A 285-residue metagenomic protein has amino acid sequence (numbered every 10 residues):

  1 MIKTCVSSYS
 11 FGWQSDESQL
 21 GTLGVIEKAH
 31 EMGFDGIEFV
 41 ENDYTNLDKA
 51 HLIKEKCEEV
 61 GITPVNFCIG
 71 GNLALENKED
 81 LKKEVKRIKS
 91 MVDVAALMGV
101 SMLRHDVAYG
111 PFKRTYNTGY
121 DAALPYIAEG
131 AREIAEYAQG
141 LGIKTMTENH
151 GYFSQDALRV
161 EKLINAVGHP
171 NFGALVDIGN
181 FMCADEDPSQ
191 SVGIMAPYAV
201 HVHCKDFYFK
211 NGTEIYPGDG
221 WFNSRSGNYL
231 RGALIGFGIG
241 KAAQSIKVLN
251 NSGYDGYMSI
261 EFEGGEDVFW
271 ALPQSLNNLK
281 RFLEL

Functional and structural regions predicted by a protein language model:
M1-Q19: Boundary/entry segment of secreted carbohydrate-active catalytic domains
V6, A29, I37, C57 (+7 more regions): Conserved, mostly hydrophobic/aromatic
W13-S18, F39-A50, N72-K82, P111-T115 (+5 more regions): Acidic-and-aromatic substrate-binding clefts and catalytic sites of carbohydrate-active enzymes
S15-A29, K82-D93, A184-V192, A242-S245: Short, acidic/polar
G21-N42, M98-G99: Catalytic domains of carbohydrate-active enzymes, especially glycoside hydrolases
G36-I37, F67, R132-I239, R281: Acidic/histidine-rich catalytic cores of soluble enzymes
E55-T63, K78-A174, C183, A243: Active-site acidic/histidine proton-transfer and metal-coordination neighborhood in alpha/beta enzyme cores
F269-L285: C-terminal helical cap(s) of enzyme catalytic domains, especially alpha/beta-barrels
